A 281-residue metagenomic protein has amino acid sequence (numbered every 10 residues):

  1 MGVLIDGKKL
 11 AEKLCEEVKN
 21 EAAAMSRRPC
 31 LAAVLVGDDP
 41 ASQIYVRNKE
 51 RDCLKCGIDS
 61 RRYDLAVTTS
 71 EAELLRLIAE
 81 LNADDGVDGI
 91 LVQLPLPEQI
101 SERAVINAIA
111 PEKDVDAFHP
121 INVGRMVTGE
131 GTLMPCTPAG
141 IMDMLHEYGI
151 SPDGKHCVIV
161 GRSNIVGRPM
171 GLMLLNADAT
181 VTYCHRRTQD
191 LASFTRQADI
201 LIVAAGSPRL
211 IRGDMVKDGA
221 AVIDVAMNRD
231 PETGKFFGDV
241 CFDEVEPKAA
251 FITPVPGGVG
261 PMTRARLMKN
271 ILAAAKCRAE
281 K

Functional and structural regions predicted by a protein language model:
M1-R27: Positively charged, low-complexity intrinsically disordered leader regions
R28-G37: Short beta-strand segments enriched in small/hydrophobic residues
D38-E50, T132-A221, V225, D230-D243: Glycine-rich phosphate/diphosphate-binding loop of Rossmann-like nucleotide-binding domains
C53-V67, V181-Y183: Short beta-strand elements in bilobed, periplasmic/extracellular small-molecule ligand-binding domains
E73-D85: Short, well-structured alpha-helical segments in soluble
G86-V87, A198: Short, high-confidence coil segments that cap the C-terminus of an alpha-helix and link into the following beta-strand
V92-P152: Anion-binding alpha/beta catalytic cores of soluble intermediary-metabolism enzymes, centered on
E102-H119, V123, A226-A279: Rossmann-fold NAD(P)-binding glycine/threonine-rich loop
